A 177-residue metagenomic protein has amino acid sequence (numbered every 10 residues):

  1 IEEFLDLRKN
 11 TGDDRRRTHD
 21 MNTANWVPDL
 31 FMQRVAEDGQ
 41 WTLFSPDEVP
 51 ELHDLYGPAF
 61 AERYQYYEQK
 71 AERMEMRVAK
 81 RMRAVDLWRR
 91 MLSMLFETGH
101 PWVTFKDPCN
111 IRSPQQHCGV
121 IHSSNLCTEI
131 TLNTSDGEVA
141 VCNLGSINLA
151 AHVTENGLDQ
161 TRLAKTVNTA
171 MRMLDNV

Functional and structural regions predicted by a protein language model:
I1-A164: Active-site cavity-forming subdomains of large catalytic enzyme subunits
S146, T166-V177: Long, well-ordered alpha-helical segments
